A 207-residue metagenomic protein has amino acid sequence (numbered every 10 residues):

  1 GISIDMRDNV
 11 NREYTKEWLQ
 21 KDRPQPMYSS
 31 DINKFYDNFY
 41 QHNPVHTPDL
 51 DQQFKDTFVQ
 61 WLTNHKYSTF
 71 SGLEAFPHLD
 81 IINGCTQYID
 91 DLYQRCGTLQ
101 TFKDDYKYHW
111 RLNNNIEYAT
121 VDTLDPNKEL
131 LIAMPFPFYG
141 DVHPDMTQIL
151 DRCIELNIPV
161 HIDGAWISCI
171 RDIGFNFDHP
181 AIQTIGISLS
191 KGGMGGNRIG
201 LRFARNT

Functional and structural regions predicted by a protein language model:
G1-Q87: Conserved N-terminal alpha-helix of the aminotransferase class I/II PLP-enzyme fold
H46-H65, H143-R152, R171-D178: Well-ordered, non-membrane alpha-helical segments in soluble/globular domains
F76-G84, L92-R111: Conserved PLP-anchoring active-site segment centered on the Schiff-base-forming lysine
I82-Y88, D104-Y108, P137-F138, W166-S168 (+1 more regions): Gly/Ser/Thr-rich loops at beta-strand to alpha-helix junctions that form or flank small-molecule/cofactor-binding
D90-Q94, H109-N113, D141-H143, I170-F175 (+1 more regions): A short acidic (Asp/Glu
Q100, E129-M134, H161, G186 (+1 more regions): Structural motif
Y108, L112-C169: Active-site phosphate-binding strand-loop segment of PLP-dependent enzymes
D178-T207: Active-site PLP attachment segment
